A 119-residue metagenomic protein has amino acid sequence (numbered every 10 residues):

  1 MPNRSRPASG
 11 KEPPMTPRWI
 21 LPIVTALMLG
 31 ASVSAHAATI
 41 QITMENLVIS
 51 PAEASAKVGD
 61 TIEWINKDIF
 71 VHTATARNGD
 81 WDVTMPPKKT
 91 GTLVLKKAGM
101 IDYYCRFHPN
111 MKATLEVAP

Functional and structural regions predicted by a protein language model:
M1-P14: Short, Lys/Arg-enriched N-terminal segments with co-localized hydrophobic residues within the first ~10-30 amino acids
E12, T16-L27, V33-P119: Extracytoplasmic copper-binding redox domains, predominantly the cupredoxin/blue-copper superfamily
